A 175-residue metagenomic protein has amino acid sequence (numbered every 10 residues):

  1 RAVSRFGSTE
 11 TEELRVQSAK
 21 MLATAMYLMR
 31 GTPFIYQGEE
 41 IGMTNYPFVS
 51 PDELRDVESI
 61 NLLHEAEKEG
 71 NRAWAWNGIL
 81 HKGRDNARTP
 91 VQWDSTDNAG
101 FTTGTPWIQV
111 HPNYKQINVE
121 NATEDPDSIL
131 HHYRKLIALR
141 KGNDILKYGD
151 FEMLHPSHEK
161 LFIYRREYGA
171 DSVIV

Functional and structural regions predicted by a protein language model:
R1-V175: Active-site and adjacent substrate-binding regions of carbohydrate-active enzymes
